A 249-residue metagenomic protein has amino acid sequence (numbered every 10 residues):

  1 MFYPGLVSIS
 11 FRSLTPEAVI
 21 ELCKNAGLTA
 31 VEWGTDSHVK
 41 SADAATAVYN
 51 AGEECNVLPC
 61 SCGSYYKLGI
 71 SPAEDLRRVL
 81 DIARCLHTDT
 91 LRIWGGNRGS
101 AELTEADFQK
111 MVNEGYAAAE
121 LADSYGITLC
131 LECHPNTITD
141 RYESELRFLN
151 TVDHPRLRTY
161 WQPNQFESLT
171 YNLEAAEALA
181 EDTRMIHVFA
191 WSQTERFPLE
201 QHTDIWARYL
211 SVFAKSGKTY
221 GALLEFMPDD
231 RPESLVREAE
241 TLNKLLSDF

Functional and structural regions predicted by a protein language model:
M1-T90, D123, H154, E181-T183 (+2 more regions): N-terminal pre-domain/capping segments
P4, A30, C62, A119-W206: Acidic/histidine-rich catalytic cores of soluble enzymes
I9-P16, G34-A45, Y66-E74, G99-L103 (+4 more regions): Acidic-and-aromatic substrate-binding clefts and catalytic sites of carbohydrate-active enzymes
E17-A18, K24, E54-C55, G69-T159 (+1 more regions): Active-site acidic/histidine proton-transfer and metal-coordination neighborhood in alpha/beta enzyme cores
G34, Y65, W94, F189 (+1 more regions): Conserved residues at the C-terminal ends of beta-strands
D43-V48, R78-V79, E143, Y171-E174 (+1 more regions): Alpha-helical scaffolding within the catalytic cores of extracellular/periplasmic polymer-degrading hydrolases
M185, Y220-M227: Conserved active-site loop/cleft motifs that coordinate metal ions or position small ligands
A207-Y209, S216, G221-A222: H/E-rich (His + Asp/Glu) clusters that bind or coordinate divalent metals
